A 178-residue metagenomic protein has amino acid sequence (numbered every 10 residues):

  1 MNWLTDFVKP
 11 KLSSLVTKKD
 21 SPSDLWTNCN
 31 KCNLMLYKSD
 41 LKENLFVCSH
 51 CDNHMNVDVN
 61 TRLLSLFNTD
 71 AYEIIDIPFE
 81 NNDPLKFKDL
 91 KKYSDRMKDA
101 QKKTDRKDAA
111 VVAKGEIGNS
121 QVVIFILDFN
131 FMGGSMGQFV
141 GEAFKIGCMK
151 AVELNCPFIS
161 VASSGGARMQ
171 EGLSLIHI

Functional and structural regions predicted by a protein language model:
M1-T17: N-terminal alpha-helical interaction blocks
L12-V16, T27-N28, M55-V112: An N-cap/entry alpha-helix motif that binds or orients negatively charged groups
W26, L45: Residues immediately within or flanking Cys/His clusters that coordinate Zn2+ in small zinc-binding modules
C29-C32, C48-C51: Short cysteine-rich clusters marking metal-coordination/redox-active sites
M35-L36, H54-M55: Cys/His-rich microdomains that often coordinate metals
T104-A109, G134-M149: Glycine-rich anion/phosphate-binding loops
G115-L127, A143-R168: A structural preference for short, pocket-lining loop segments at secondary-structure junctions
I176-I178: Conserved small/polar residues in nucleotide/adenosyl-binding loops
